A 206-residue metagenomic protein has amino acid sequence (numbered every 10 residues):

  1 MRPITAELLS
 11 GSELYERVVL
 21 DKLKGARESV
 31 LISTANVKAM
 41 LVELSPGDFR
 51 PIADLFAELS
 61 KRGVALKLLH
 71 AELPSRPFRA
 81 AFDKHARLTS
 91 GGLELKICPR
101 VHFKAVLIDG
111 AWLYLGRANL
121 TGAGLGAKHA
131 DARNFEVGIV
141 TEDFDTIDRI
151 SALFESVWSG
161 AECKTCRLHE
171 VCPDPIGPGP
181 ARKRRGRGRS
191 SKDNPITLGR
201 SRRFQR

Functional and structural regions predicted by a protein language model:
M1-E13, A35-E43: Acidic/glycine-enriched edge-of-secondary-structure segments
E7-L9, L93-C98: General small-molecule cofactor/ligand-binding pocket signal
G11-E13, D48-F49, L95: A conditional alpha-helix N-cap/helix-loop micro-motif detector
E16, K96-R100, A132: Short solvent-exposed loop/turn micro-motifs enriched in small/polar/acidic residues
K22-S90: Primarily the HKD phosphodiesterase
H70-R76, V101, D143-D145: Short beta-alpha junction loops
K104-L107, V137-I139: Short beta-strand scaffold segments in enzyme catalytic cores
W112-Q205: Signature of lipid phosphatidyltransferase scaffolds
